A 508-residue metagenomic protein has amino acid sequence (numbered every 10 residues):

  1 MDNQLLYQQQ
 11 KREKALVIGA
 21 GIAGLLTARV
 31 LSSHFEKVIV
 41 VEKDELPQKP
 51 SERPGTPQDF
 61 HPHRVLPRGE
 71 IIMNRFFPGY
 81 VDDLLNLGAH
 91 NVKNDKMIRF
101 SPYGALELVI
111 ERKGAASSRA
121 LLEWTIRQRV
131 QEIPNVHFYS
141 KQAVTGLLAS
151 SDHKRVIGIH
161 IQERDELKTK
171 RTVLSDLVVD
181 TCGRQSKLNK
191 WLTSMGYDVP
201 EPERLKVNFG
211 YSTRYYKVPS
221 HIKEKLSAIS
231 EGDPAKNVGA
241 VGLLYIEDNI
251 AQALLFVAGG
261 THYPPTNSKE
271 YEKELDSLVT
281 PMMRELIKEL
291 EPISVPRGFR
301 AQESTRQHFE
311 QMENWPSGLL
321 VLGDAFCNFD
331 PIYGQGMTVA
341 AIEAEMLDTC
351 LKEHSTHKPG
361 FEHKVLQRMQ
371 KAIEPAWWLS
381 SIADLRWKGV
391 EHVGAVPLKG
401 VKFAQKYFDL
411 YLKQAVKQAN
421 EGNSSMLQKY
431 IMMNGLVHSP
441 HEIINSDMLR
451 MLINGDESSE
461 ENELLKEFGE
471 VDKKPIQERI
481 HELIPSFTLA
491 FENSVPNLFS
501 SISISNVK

Functional and structural regions predicted by a protein language model:
L6-E42: N-terminal Rossmann-like FAD-binding beta1-loop-alpha1 element of flavoenzymes
V30, H34, P50-K96: N-terminal FAD cofactor-binding segment of flavoenzymes
E45-P47: Helix N-cap at the beta1-alpha1 junction of Rossmann-like dinucleotide-binding domains, i.e., the first residues
R64-V65, V109-Q128, T181, K187 (+1 more regions): Short beta-strand to alpha-helix junction loop
F100-R119, F256-A258: Helix-loop-beta segment of a Rossmann-like dinucleotide-binding subdomain
I133-K273: Predominantly flavin-linked oxidoreductase catalytic cores and closely associated redox partners
Y211, N249, T261-A376: FAD/FMN-dependent oxidoreductases across multiple families
D348-K508: C-terminal helical "tail/cap" subdomain of flavin- and related membrane-associated enzymes
